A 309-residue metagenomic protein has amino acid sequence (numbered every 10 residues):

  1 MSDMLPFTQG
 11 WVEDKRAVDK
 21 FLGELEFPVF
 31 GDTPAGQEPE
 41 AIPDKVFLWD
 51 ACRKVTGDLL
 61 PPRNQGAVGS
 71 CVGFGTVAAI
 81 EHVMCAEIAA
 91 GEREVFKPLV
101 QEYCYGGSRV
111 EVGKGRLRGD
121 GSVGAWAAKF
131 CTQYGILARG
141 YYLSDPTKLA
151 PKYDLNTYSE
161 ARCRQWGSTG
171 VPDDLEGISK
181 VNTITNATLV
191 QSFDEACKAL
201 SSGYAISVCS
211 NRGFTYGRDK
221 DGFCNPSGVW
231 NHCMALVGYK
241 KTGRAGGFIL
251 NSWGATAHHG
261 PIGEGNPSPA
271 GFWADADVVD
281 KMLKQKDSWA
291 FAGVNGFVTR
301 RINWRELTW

Functional and structural regions predicted by a protein language model:
M1-V95, L99, R116-Y142, K286 (+2 more regions): Structured alpha-helical subdomains that flank or immediately precede key functional sites
S2-P6, A78-E81, V110-L250, A255 (+1 more regions): Predominantly the structural core of cysteine protease catalytic domains
R53-T56, Q101-S108, P172: Short amphipathic alpha-helical segments, especially helix-boundary/capping motifs
R93-S108, F248-N251: Beta-strand segments within the central parallel beta-sheet cores of soluble alpha/beta enzyme folds
